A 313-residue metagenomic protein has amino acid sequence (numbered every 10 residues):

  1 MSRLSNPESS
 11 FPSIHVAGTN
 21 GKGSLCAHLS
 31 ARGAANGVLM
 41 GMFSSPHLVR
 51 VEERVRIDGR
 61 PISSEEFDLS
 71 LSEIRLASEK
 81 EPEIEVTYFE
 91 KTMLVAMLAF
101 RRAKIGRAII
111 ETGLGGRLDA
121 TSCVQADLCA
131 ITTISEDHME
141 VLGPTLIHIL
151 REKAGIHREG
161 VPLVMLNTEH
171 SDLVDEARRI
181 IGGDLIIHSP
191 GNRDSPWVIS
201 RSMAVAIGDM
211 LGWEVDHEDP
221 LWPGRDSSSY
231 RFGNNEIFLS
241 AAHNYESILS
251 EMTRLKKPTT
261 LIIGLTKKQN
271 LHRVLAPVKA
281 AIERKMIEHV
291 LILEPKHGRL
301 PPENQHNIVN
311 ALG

Functional and structural regions predicted by a protein language model:
M1-L48, E53, L128-A130, E169: Walker A (P-loop) phosphate-binding motif
S2, S30-A35, L98, R102 (+3 more regions): Short, well-ordered alpha-helices that flank and scaffold nucleotide-derived cofactor binding pockets
N6-S9, A34-V124, E140-G143, H148-L150 (+1 more regions): ATP-dependent carboxylate-amine ligase catalytic core
H15-A17, F43-S44, E111-G113, I262-T266: Short beta-strand segments
E83-I84, A103-E111, A126-V215: Acidic, Mg2+-coordinating active-site environments of NTP-dependent enzymes
R107, A120-S122, A126-A130, S135-H138 (+1 more regions): Nucleotide phosphate-binding/pyrophosphate-handling subdomain across enzymes that bind or process nucleotide phosphates
M165-E169, S240-A242, I263-K267, L293-K296: Structural motif
H170-I186, R193-D194, E236-I237, A276-G313: C-terminal helical cap/extension that packs against the catalytic core of soluble nucleotide-cofactor enzymes
